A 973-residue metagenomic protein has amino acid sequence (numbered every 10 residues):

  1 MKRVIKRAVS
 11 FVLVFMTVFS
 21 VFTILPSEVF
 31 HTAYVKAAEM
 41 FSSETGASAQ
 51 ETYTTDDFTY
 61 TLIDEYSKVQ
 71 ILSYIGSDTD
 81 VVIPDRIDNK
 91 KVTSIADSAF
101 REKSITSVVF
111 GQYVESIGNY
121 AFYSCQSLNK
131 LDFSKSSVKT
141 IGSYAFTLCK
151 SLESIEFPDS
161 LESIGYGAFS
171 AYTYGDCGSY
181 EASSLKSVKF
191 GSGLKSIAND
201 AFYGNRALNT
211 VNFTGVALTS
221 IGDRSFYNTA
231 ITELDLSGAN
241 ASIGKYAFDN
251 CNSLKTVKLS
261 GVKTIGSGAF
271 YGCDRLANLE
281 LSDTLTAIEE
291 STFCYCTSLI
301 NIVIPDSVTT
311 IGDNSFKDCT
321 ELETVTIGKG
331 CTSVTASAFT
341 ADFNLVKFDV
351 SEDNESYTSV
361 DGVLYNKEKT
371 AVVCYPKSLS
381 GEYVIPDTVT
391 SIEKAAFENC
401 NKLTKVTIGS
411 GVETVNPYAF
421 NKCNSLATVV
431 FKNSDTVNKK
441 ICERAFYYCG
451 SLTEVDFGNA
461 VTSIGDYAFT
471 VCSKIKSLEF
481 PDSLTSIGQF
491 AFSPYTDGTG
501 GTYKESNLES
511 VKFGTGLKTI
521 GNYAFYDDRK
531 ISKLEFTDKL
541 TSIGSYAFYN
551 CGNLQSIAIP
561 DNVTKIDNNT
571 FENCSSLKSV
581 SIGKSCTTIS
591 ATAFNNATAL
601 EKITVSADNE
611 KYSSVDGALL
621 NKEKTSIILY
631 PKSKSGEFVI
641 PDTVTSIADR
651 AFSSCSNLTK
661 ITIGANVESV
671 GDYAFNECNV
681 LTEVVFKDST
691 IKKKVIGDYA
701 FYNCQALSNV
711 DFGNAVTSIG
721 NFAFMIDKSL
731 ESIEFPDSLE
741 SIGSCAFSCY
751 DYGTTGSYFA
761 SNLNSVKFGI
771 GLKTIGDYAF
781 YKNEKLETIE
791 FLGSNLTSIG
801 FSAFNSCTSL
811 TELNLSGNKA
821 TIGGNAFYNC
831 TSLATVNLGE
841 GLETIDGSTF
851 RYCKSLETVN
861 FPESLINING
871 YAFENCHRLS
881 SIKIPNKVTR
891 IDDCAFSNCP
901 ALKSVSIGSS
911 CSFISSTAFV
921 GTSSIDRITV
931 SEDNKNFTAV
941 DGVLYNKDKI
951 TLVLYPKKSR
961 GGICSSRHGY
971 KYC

Functional and structural regions predicted by a protein language model:
M1-I5: N-terminal secretory signal peptides that target proteins for export/translocation
K6-F22: Sec-dependent N-terminal signal peptides
F19-A49: Sec-dependent signal peptide cleavage junction
G46, Q50-Y53, E352: Surface-exposed cap/linker segments adjacent to membranes
D57-Y66, G76-T93, K103-S116, Q126-T140 (+34 more regions): Structural signature of tandem-repeat unit edges
Y74, A99, Y172, Y495: Acidic, Ser/Thr
D97-S98, G118-Y123, G142-T147, G165-S170 (+29 more regions): Consensus positions within tandem repeat domains that build extended binding/scaffold surfaces
